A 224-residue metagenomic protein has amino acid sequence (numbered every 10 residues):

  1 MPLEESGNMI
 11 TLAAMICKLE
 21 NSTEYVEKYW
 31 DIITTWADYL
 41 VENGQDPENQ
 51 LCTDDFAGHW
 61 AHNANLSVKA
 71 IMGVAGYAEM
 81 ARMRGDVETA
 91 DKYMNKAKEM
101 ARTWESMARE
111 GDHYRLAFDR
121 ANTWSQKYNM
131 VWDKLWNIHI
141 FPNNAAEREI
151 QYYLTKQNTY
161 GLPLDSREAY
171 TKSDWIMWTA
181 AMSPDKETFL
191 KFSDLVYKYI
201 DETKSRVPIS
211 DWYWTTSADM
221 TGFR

Functional and structural regions predicted by a protein language model:
M1-L3, N63-V68, K98-D194, K198-V207 (+1 more regions): Extended ligand-binding clefts on enzyme/binding-domain cores
M1-Q45, N63-A81: Aromatic-rich carbohydrate-recognition surfaces in CAZymes
E4, D54-D55: Acidic side chains
C17-T34, A78-K98, W136-Q151, S183-D194: Structural helix-adjacent loops and short alpha-helical linkers that scaffold large soluble proteins
T23, P47, R84-V87, G111 (+2 more regions): Alpha-solenoid repeat scaffolds
L40-E42, D46-N49, D54, H62-I71 (+3 more regions): Membrane translocator/pore-forming domains, dominated by Gram-negative outer-membrane beta-barrels
I200-K204, S217-R224: Extended, compositionally biased alpha-helical segments that mediate assembly or anchoring
